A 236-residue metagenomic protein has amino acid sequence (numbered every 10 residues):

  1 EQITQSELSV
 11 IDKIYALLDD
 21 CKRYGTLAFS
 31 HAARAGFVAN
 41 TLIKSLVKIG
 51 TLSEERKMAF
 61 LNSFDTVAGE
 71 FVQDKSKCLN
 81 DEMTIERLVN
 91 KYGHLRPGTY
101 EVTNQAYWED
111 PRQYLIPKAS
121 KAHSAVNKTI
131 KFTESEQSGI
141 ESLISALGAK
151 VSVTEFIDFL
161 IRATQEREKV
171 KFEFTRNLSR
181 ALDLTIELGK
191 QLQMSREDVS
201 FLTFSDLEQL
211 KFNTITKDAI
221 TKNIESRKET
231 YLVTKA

Functional and structural regions predicted by a protein language model:
E1-A236: Non-catalytic, soluble scaffold/interaction modules
